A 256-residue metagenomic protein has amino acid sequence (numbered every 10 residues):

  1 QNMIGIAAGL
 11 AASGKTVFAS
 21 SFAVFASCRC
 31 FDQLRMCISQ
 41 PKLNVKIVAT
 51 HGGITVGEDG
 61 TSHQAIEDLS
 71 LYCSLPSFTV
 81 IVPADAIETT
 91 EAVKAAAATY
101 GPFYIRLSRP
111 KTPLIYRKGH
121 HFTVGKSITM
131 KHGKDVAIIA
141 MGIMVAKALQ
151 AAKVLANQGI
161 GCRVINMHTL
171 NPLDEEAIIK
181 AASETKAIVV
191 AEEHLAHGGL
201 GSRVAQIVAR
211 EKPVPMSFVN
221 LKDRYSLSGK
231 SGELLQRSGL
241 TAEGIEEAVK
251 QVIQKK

Functional and structural regions predicted by a protein language model:
Q1, Q33, L69, M167 (+1 more regions): Generic detector of well-ordered alpha-helical packing
Q1-I4, S27, A86-T89, T169-D174: Short acidic loop-to-helix transition motifs that present clustered carboxylates
M3-A11, C37-I38, V204, V249: Buried hydrophobic packing segments
M3-I6, L34, D68, A151: Residues within well-ordered alpha-helices
I6, A92-A95, K180-A181, A248: CheY-like receiver
L10-A137, C162: Conserved thiamine diphosphate
V56-G57, S108-K256: Thiamine diphosphate
